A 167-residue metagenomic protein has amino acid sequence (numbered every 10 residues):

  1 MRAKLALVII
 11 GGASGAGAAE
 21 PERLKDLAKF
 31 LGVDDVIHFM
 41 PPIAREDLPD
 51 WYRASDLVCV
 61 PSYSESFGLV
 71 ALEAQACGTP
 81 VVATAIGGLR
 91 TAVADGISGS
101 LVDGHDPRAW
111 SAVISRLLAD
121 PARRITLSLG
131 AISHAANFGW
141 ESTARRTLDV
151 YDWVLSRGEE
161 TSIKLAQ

Functional and structural regions predicted by a protein language model:
M1-H38, E46: A conserved nucleotide-sugar
P42-I43, D50-S55: Short alpha-helical donor nucleotide-sugar binding micro-motif in glycosyltransferases
V58-C59: A short hydrophobic beta-strand element within the catalytic core of glycosyltransferases that build diverse glycans
Y63: Aromatic "clamp/platform" in nucleotide-sugar-dependent glycosyltransferases that forms part of the donor/acceptor
P80-A83, V93: Short hydrophobic beta-strand element within catalytic cores of glycosyltransferases and related nucleotide-activated
D95-G96, S100-P107, R116-P121: Conserved acidic donor-binding segment of nucleotide-sugar-dependent glycosyltransferases
A109, R123-N137, R146-D149, W153: A short, well-ordered alpha-helix in the C-terminal region of glycosyltransferases
W140-Q167: C-terminal alpha-helical cap of glycosyltransferases
